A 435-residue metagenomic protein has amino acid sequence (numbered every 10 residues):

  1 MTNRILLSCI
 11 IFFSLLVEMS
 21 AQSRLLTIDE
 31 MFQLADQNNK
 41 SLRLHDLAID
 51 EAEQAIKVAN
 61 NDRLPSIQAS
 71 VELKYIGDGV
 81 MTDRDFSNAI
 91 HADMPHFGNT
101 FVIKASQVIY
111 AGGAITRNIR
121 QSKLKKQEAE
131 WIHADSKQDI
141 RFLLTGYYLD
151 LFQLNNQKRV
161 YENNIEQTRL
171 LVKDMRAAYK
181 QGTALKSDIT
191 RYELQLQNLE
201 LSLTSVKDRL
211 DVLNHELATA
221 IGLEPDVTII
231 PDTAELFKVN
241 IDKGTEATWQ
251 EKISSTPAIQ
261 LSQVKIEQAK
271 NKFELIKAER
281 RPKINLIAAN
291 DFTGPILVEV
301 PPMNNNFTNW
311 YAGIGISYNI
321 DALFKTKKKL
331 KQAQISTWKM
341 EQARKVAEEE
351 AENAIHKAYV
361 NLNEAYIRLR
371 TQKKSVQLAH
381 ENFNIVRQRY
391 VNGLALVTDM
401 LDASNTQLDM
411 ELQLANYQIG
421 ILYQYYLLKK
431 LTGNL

Functional and structural regions predicted by a protein language model:
M1-L7: Bacterial N-terminal signal peptides that target proteins for export
S8-L16: Bacterial N-terminal signal peptides
A21-Q68, E72, P225, I230-K270 (+2 more regions): Bacterial Sec-pathway N-terminal export signals of envelope proteins
S23, S70-Q107, T233-D242, I287-Y318 (+1 more regions): Small/polar, glycine/serine/threonine/aspartate-rich low-complexity segments that form flexible
L26, E30, Q54, K137-K252 (+3 more regions): Periplasmic alpha-helical coiled-coil/stalk elements that build and connect Gram-negative outer-membrane
R43-L47, N60-N61, P95, I109-K137 (+6 more regions): Sec/SRP-type N-terminal targeting helices
N198-L223, Q377-N434: Short segments within alpha-helical structural elements
